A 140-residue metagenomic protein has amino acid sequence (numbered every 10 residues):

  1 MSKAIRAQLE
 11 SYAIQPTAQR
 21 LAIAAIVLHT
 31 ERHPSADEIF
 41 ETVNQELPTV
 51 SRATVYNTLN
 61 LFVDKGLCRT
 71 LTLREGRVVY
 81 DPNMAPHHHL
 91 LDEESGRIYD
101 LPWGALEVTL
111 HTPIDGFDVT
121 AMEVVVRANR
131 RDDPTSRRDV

Functional and structural regions predicted by a protein language model:
M1-A13: Short, Lys/Arg-enriched N-terminal segment that forms or immediately precedes the first helix of a structured domain
P16-A18: Short helix-coil-helix linker/hinge
L21-I26, E38: Pre-recognition alpha-helix immediately N-terminal to the DNA-recognition helix within helix-turn-helix or winged-helix
T30-S35: Short capping segments at the starts of secondary-structure elements
E38-N44, V55: A short acidic, leucine-rich amphipathic alpha-helix
V55-K65: Basic amphipathic alpha-helical segments that dock to polyanions
D64-V140: Non-DNA-binding regulatory cores of transcription-related proteins, predominantly C-terminal effector-binding
